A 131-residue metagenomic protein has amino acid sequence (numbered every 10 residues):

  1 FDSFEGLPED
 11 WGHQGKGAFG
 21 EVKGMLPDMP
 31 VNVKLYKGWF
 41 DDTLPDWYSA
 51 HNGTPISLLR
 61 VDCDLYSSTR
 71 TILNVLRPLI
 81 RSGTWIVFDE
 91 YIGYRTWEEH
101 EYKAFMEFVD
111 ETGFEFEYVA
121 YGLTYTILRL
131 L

Functional and structural regions predicted by a protein language model:
F1-L131: S-adenosylmethionine/decaboxylated-SAM
